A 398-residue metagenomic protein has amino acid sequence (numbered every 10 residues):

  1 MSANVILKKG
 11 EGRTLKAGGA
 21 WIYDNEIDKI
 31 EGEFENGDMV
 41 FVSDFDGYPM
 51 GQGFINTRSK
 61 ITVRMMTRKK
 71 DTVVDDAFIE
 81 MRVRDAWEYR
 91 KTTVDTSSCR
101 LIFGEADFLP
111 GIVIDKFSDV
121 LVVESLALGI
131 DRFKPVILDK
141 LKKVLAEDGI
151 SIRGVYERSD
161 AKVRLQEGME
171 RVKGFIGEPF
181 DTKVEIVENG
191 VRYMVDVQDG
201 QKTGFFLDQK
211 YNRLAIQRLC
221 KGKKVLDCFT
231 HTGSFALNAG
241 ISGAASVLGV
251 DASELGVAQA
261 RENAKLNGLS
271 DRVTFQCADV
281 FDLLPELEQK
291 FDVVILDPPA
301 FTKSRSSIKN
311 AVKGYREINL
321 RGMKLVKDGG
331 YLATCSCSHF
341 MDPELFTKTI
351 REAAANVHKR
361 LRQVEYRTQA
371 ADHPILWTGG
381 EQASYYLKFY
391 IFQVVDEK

Functional and structural regions predicted by a protein language model:
M1-S118: Non-catalytic accessory regions of SAM-dependent methyltransferases
I102-D115, K134-F205, L214: Non-catalytic substrate-recognition/targeting regions of SAM-dependent transferases
G222-H231: Conserved class I S-adenosyl-L-methionine
T232-A245: Conserved SAM-binding loop of SAM-dependent methyltransferases across substrates and taxa, primarily the Class I
S246-D251: Conserved SAM-binding motif I beta-strand of class I
S253-I295: S-adenosyl-L-methionine
V280-A355, R367: S-adenosylmethionine
Y331-K398: C-terminal catalytic and target-recognition region of SAM-dependent MTase-like enzymes, primarily methyltransferases
